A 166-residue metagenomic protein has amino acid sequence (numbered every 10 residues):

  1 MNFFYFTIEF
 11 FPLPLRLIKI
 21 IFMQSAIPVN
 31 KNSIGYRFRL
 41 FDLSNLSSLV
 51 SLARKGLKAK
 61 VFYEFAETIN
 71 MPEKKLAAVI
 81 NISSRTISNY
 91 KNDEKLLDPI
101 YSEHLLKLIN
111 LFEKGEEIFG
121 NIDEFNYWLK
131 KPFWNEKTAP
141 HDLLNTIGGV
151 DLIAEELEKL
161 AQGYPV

Functional and structural regions predicted by a protein language model:
N2-V166: Non-transmembrane "mature" sequence context
